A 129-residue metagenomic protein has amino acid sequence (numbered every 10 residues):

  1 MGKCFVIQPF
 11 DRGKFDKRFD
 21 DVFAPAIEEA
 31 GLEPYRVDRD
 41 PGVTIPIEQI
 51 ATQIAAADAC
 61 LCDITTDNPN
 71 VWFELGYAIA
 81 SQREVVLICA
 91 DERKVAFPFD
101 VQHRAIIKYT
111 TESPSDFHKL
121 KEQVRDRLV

Functional and structural regions predicted by a protein language model:
M1-V43, I47-A57: Conserved N-terminal substructure of TIR/SEFIR domains
A24-E28, A56, I64-L128: Cross-kingdom TIR/SEFIR domain
